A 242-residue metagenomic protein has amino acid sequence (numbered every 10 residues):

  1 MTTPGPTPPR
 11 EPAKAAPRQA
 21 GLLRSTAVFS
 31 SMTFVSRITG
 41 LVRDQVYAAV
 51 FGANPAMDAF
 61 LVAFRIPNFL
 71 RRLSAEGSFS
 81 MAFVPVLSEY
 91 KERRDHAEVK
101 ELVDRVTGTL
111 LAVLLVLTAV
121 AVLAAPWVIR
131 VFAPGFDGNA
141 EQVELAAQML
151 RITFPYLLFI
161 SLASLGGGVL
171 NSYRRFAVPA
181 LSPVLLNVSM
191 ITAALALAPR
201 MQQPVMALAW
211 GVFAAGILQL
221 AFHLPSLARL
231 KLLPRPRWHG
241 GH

Functional and structural regions predicted by a protein language model:
T2-H242: Membrane-embedded alpha-helical bundles of multi-pass transporters/translocases, especially carrier/permease families
